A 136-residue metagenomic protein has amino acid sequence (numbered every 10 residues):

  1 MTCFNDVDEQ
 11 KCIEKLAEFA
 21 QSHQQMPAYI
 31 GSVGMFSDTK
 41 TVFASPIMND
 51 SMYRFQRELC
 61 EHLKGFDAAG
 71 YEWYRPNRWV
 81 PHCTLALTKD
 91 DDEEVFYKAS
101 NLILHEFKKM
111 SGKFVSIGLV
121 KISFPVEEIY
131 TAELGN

Functional and structural regions predicted by a protein language model:
M1-N136: Histidine-dependent nucleotide/RNA phosphoesterase domain, centered on the 2H-phosphoesterase fold with its duplicated
